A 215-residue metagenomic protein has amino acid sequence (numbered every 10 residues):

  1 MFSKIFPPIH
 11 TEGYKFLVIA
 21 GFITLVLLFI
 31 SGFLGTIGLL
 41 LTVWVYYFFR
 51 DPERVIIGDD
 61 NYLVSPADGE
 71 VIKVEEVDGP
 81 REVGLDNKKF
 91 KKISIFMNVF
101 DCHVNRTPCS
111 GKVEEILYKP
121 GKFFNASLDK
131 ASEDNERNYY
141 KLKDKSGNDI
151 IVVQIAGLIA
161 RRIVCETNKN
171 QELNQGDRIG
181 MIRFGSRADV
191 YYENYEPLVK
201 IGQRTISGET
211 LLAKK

Functional and structural regions predicted by a protein language model:
M1-K215: Contiguous, well-folded functional domains in the mature portion of proteins
